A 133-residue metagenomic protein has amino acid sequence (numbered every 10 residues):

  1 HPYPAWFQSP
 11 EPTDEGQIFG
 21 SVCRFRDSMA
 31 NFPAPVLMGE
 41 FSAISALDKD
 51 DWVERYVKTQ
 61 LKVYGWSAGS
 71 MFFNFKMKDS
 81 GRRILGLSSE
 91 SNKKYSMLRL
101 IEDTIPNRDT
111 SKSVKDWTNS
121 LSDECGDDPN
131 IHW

Functional and structural regions predicted by a protein language model:
H1-Y64: Extracellular glycoside hydrolase catalytic/binding regions
D48-W133: Aromatic-rich peripheral "rim/lid" segments of glycoside hydrolase catalytic domains that contact and position glycan
